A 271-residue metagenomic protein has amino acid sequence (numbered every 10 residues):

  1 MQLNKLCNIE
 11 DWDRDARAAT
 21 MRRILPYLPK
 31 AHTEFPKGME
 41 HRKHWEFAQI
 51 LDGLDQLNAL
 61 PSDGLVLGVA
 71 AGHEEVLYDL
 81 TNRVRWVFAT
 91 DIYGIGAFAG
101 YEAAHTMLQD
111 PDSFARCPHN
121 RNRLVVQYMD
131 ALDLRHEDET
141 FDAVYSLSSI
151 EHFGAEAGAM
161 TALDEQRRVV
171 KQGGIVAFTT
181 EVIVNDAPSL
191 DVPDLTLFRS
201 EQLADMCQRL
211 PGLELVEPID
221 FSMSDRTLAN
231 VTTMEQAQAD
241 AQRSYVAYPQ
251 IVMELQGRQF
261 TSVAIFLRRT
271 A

Functional and structural regions predicted by a protein language model:
Q2-L60: Class I SAM-dependent methyltransferase Rossmann-like catalytic core, especially the SAM/SAH-binding loop
L67-G68, E74-D133: Class I SAM-dependent methyltransferase SAM/SAH-binding core
M129-V144: A short acidic, Gly/Pro-enriched loop at the edge of an enzyme's catalytic core that lines a small-molecule cofactor
Y145-H152, E181: Short catalytic micro-motifs in class I SAM-dependent methyltransferases
F153-E165: A short, conserved alpha-helix within the catalytic core of class I
G173-E181: Conserved beta-strand signature within the Rossmann-like core of class I S-adenosyl-L-methionine
A187-S222: Conserved Class I S-adenosyl-L-methionine
S222-A271: A C-terminal cap/extension of S-adenosyl-L-methionine-dependent methyltransferases that defines the acceptor-substrate
